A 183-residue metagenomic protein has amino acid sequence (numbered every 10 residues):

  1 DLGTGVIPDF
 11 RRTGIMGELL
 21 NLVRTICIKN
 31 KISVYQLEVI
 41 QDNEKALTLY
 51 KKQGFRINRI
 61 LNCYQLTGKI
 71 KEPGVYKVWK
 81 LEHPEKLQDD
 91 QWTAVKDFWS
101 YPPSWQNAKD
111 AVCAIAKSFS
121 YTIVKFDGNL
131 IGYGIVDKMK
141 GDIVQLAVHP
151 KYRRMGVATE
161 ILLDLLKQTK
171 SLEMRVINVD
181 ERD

Functional and structural regions predicted by a protein language model:
D1-G5, I123, N129-A147: Conserved beta-strand in the GNAT
G3-R12, L146-R154, N178-V179: A short, internal acetyl-CoA/4′-phosphopantetheine-binding micro-motif in the GNAT/acyltransferase core
V6, R12-T25, T48-K52, R154-K167: Conserved acetyl-CoA-binding loop-helix of GNAT-fold acetyltransferases
C27-E38, Q168-V179: Conserved GNAT acetyl-CoA-binding A-motif
S33-E44, K51-Q53, L61: Internal, hydrophobic cores of structured domains that mediate oligomerization or house catalytic pockets within large
L49-K51, F55, R182-D183: Conserved active-site tyrosine of GNAT-family acetyltransferases
I57-I135: Amide-forming acyltransferase catalytic core, primarily the GNAT-like/NAT-type and related acyltransferase folds
P150, L163-L165, R175-E181: Generic C-terminus detector
